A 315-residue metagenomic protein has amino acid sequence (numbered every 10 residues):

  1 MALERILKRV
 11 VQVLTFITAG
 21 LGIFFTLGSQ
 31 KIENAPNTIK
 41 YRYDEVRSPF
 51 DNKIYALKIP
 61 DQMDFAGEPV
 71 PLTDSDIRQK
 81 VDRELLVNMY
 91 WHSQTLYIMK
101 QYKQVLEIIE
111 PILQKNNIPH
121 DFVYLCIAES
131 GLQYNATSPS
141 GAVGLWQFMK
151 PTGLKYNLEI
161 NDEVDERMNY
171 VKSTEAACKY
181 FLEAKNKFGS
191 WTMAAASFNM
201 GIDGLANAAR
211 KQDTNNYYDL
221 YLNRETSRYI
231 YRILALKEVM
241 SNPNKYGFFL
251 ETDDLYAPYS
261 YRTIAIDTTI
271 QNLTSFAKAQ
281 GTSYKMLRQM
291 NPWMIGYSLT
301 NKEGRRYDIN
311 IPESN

Functional and structural regions predicted by a protein language model:
A2-N117: An acidic, Gly/Ser/Thr/Pro-rich helix-cap/linker signature
W91, T95-L106, K115-I118, S138-W146 (+5 more regions): Solvent-exposed, acidic/flexible segments
I118-N135, A194-M200, L287-M290: Short, functionally critical alpha-helical segments immediately adjacent to catalytic or ligand/cofactor-binding
S140-N161, T174-A176, F181, L205-A208: Substrate-binding/active-site groove segments that recognize and process beta-1,4-linked N-acetyl-hexosamine
F181-A208: Catalytic and binding regions of secreted/periplasmic enzymes and modules that target cell-wall glycans
R224-G247: Catalytic cores of secreted or luminal carbohydrate-active enzymes
T252-G281: Primarily a LysM-type cell-wall glycan-binding module
M290-N315: Extracellular LysM carbohydrate-binding repeats and other cell-envelope/extracellular binding modules
